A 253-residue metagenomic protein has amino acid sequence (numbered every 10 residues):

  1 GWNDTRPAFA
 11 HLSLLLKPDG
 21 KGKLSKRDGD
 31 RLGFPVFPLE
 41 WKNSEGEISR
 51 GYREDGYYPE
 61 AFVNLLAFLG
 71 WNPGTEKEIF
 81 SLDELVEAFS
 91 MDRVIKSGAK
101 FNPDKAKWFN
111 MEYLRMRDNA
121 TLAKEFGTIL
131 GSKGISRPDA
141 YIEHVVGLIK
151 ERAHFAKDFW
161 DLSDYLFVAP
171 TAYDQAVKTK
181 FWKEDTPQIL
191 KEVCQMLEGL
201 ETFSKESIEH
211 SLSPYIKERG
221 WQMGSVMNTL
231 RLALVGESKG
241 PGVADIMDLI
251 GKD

Functional and structural regions predicted by a protein language model:
G1, E54, M111-R115, G134 (+7 more regions): Amphipathic alpha-helical interaction elements
G1-L114, T121, T128, N228 (+2 more regions): Alpha-helical recognition segments enriched in aromatics with Gly/Pro capping that present substrate-recognition
R6-P7, G74-K77, G98, R137-Y141 (+3 more regions): Short, surface-exposed helix-loop/turn micro-motifs enriched in polar/charged residues
L16-G20, L85-V94, K133, Y173-V177 (+2 more regions): Short, mixed-charge aromatic SLiMs
P59, V63, L82, A123 (+4 more regions): Short runs of predominantly hydrophobic/aromatic residues within well-ordered alpha helices that form helix-helix
L65-L66, N110, V146-A153, L212 (+2 more regions): Short alpha-helical scaffolding segments that buttress acidic/His motifs in well-ordered protein cores
N119-R219: Small-residue-rich helix-loop
K205-D253: Charged substrate- and nucleic-acid-binding regions of tRNA-handling and nucleotidyl-transfer enzymes, centered on
